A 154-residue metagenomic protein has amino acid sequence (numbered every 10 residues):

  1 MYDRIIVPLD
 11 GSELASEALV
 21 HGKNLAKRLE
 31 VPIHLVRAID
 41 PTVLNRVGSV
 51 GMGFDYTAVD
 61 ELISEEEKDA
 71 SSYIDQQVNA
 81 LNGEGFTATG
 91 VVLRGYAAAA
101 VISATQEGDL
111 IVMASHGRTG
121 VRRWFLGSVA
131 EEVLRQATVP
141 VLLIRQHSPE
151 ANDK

Functional and structural regions predicted by a protein language model:
M1-Y56, A104, G108, P149: Small/aliphatic-rich secondary-structure junction motif
I6-V7, L25, I33-L35, Y73 (+4 more regions): Short, structured motif recognition centered on aromatic/hydrophobic residues
G11, R123, Q146: Short, conserved catalytic or interaction motifs in soluble domains
L14, Q76-I111, S148-K154: Structural beta-alpha unit
V36, T89-L93, L142: General small-molecule cofactor/ligand-binding pocket signal
D55-S72: A short acidic, glycine-rich active-site loop that binds or catalyzes chemistry on phosphate/adenosine moieties
A114-R135, E150-K154: Glycine-rich, Arg-bearing micro-motifs that act as flexible, cationic patches
